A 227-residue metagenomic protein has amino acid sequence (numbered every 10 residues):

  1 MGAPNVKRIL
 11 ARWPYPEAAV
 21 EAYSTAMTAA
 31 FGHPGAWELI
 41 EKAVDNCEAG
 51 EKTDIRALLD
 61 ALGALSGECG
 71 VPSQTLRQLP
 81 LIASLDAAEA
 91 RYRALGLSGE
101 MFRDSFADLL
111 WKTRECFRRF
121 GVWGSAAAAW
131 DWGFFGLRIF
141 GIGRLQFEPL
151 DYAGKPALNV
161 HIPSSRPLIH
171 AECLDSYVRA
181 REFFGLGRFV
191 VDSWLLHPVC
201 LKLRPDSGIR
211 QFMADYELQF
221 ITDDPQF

Functional and structural regions predicted by a protein language model:
G2-L168, F183-R188, V199-F227: Non-catalytic substrate-recognition and accessory regions of acyl/acetyltransferase enzymes
R166-Y177: Glycine-centered recognition micro-motifs in short, flexible terminal segments and loops
V178-E182: Surface-exposed alpha-helical segments enriched in charged/polar residues
W194-H197: An acidic- and aromatic-residue-enriched active-site/binding cleft used to recognize and process polar
